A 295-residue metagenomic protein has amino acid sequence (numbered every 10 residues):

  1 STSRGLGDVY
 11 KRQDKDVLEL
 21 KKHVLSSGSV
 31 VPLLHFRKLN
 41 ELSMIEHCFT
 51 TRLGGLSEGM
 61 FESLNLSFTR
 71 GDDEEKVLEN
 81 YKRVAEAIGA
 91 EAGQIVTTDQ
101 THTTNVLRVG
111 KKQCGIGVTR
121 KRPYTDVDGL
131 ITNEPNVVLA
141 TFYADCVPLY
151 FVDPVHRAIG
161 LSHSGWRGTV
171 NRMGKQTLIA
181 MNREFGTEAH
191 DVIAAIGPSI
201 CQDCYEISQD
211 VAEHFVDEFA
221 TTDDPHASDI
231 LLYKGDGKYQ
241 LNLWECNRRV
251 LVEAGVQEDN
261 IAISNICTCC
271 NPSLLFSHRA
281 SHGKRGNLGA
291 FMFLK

Functional and structural regions predicted by a protein language model:
S1-Y10: Single conserved hydrophobic/aromatic residue that forms the stacking wall/gate of nucleotide- or nucleobase-binding
K11-K295: Active-site microenvironment for binding and transforming phosphate-containing groups
